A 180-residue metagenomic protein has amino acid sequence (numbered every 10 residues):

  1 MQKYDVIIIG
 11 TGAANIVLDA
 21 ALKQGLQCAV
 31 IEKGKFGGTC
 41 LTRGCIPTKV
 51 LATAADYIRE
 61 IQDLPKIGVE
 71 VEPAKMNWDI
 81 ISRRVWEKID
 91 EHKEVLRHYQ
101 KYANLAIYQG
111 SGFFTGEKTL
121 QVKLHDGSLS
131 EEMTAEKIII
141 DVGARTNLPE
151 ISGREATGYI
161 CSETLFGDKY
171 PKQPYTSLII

Functional and structural regions predicted by a protein language model:
M1-G12, Q173-I180: Beta1/beta-strand and adjacent pyrophosphate-binding region of the FAD-binding site in flavoprotein oxidoreductases
Q2-Y4, D19-L26, I31-Q173: Glycine-rich flavin
A14-V17: N-terminal Rossmann-fold NAD(P) dinucleotide-binding loop
